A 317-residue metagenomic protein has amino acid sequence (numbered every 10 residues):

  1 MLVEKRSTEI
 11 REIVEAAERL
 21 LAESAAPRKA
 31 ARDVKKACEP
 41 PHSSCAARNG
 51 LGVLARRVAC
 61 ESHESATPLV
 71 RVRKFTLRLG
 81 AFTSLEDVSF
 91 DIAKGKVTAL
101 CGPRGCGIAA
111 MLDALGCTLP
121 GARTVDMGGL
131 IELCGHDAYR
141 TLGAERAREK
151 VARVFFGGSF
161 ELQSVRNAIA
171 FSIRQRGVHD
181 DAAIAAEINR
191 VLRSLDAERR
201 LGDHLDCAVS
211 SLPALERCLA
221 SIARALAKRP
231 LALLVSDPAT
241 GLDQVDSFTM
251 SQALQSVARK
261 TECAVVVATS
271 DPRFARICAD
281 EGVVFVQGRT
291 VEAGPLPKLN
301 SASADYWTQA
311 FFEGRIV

Functional and structural regions predicted by a protein language model:
C101-P103: The feature captures the beta-strand-to-loop junction immediately N-terminal to the Walker
D126-M127, G135-A152, Q175, L299-S303: ABC ATPase NBD coupling module
Q163-R176, E187: Q-loop/switch helix immediately C-terminal to the Walker
A183-D203, S211: Conserved ABC ATPase "signature" region
R193, K298-V317: C-terminal boundary and immediately downstream tail of ABC-type ATPase nucleotide-binding domains
A268-S270: H-loop/switch region of ABC-family ATPase nucleotide-binding domains
G288-R289: Conserved ABC ATPase "signature" C-loop
